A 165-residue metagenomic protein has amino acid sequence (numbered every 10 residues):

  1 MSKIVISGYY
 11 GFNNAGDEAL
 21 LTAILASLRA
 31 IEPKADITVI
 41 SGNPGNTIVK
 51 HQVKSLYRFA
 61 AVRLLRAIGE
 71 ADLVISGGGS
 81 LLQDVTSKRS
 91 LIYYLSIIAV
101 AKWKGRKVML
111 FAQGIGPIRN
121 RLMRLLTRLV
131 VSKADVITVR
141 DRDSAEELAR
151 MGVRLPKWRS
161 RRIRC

Functional and structural regions predicted by a protein language model:
S2-P117, C165: Aromatic- and Gly/Pro-rich donor/ligand-binding loops that form nucleotide- or phosphate-bearing donor binding pockets
W103-S160: Active-site-proximal region of nucleotide-activated glycan assembly enzymes, centered on histidine/acidic-rich loops
